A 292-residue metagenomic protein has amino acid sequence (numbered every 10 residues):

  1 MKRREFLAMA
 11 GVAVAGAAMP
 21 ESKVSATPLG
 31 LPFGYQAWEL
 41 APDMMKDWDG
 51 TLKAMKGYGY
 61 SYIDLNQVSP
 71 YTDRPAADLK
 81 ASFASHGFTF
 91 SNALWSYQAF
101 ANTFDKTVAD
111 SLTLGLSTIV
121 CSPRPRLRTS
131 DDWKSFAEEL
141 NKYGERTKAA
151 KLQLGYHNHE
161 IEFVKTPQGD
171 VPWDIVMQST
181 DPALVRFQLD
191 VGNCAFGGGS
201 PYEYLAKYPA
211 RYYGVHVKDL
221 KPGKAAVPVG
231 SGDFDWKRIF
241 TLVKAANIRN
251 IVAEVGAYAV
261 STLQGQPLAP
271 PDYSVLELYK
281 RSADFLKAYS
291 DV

Functional and structural regions predicted by a protein language model:
R4-V12, G16, S22-G34, L40-K56 (+3 more regions): Histidine-acidic metal/acid-base catalytic patches
G16, Y62, T89-N92, S96-F187 (+2 more regions): Active-site acidic/histidine proton-transfer and metal-coordination neighborhood in alpha/beta enzyme cores
A17-A18, S82: Intrinsic low-complexity, intrinsically disordered segments enriched in polar/basic residues
T27-P28, L52-G57, T72-F90, T103-L116 (+4 more regions): Acidic (Asp/Glu)-rich catalytic clusters
Y35-A37, L65, C121, Y156 (+3 more regions): Conserved beta-strand positions
L40-K46, N66-P75, S96-F104, P125-W133 (+4 more regions): Acidic-and-aromatic substrate-binding clefts and catalytic sites of carbohydrate-active enzymes
N66, F90-Y97, L152, H216 (+2 more regions): Short, highly charged low-complexity linear segments
